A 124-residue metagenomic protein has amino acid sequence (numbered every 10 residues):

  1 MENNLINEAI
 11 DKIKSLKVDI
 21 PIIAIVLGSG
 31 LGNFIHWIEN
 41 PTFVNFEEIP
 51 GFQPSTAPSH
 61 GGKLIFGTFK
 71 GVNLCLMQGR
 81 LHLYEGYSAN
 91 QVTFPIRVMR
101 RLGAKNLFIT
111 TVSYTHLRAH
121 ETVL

Functional and structural regions predicted by a protein language model:
E2-R118: Metabolite-binding pocket within alpha/beta catalytic cores that recognizes anionic/polar moieties
H116, V123-L124: Single conserved hydrophobic/aromatic residue that forms the stacking wall/gate of nucleotide- or nucleobase-binding
